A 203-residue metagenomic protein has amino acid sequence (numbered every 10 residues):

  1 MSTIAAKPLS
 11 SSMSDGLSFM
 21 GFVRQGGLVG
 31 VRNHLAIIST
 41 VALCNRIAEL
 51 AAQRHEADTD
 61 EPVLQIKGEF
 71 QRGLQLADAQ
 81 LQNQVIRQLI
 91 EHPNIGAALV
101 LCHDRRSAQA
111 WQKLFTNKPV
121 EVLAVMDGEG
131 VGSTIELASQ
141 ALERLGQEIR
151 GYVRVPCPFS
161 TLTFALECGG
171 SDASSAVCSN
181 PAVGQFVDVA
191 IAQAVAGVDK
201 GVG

Functional and structural regions predicted by a protein language model:
M1-E167, S171-G203: Metallocofactor- and cofactor-centric catalytic cores in central/energy metabolism, strongly enriched
